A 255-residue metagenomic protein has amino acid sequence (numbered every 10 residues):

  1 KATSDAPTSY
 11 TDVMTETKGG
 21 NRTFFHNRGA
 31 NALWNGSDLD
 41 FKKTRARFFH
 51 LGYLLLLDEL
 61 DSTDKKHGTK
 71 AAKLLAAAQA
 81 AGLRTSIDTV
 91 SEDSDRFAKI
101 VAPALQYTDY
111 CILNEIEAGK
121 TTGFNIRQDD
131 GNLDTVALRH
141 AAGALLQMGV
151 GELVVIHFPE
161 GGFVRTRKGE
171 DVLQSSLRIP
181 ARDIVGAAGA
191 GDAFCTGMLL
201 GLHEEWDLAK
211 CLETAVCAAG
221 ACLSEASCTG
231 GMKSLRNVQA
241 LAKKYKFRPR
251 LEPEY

Functional and structural regions predicted by a protein language model:
K1-L173, L177, C228-K243, F247-Y255: Ribokinase/PfkB-type carbohydrate-kinase core domain
G119-G123, I184-L208, L212, C217: Short, small-residue alpha-helix embedded
L146, L202-H203, C222-L223, A242: Hydrophobic residues in alpha-helical segments
P180-A181: Short alpha-helical transmembrane interface motifs in multi-pass membrane proteins
E213-S227: Short, conserved aromatic-histidine micro-motifs
